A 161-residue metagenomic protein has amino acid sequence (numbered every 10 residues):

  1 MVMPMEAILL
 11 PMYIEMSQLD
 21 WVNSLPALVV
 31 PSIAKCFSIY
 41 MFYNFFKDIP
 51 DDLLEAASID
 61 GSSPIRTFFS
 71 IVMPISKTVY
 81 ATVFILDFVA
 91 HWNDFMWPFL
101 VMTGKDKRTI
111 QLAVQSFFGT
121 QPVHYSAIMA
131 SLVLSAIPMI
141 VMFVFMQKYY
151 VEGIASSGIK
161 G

Functional and structural regions predicted by a protein language model:
M1-G161: A hydrophobic, multi-pass inner-membrane permease signature
